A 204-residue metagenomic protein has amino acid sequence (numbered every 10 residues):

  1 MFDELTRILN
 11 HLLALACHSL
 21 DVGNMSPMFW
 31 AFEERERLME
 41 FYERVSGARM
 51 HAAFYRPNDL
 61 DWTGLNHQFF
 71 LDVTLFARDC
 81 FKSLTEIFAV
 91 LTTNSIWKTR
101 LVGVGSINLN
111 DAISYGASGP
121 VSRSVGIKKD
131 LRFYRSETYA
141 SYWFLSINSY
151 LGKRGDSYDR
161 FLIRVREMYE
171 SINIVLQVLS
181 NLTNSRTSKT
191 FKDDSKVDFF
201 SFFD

Functional and structural regions predicted by a protein language model:
M1-D204: Metal/cofactor-centered catalytic core regions of large enzymes
